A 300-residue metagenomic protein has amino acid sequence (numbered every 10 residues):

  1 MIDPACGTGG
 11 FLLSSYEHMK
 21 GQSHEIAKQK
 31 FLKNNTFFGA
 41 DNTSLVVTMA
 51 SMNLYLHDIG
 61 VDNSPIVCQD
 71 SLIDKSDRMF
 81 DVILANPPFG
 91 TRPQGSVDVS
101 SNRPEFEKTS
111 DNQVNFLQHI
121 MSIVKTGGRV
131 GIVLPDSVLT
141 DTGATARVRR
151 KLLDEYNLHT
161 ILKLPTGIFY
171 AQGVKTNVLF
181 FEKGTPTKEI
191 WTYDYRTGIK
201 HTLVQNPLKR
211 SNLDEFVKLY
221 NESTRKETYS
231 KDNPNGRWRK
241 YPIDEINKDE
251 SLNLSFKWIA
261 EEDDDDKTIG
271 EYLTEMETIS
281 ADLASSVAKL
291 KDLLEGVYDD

Functional and structural regions predicted by a protein language model:
M1-A85, G90-R92, S100-N102, S110 (+5 more regions): Conserved S-adenosyl-L-methionine
D74-D300: A conserved structural/catalytic subdomain of Rossmann-like adenosyl-cofactor enzymes
